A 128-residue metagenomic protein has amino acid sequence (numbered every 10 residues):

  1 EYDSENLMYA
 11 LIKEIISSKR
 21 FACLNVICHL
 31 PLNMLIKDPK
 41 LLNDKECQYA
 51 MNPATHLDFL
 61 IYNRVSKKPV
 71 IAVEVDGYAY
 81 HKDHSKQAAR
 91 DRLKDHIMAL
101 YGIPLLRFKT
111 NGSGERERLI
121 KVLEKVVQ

Functional and structural regions predicted by a protein language model:
E1-A72, A79-Q128: Nucleic-acid endo/exonuclease domains
